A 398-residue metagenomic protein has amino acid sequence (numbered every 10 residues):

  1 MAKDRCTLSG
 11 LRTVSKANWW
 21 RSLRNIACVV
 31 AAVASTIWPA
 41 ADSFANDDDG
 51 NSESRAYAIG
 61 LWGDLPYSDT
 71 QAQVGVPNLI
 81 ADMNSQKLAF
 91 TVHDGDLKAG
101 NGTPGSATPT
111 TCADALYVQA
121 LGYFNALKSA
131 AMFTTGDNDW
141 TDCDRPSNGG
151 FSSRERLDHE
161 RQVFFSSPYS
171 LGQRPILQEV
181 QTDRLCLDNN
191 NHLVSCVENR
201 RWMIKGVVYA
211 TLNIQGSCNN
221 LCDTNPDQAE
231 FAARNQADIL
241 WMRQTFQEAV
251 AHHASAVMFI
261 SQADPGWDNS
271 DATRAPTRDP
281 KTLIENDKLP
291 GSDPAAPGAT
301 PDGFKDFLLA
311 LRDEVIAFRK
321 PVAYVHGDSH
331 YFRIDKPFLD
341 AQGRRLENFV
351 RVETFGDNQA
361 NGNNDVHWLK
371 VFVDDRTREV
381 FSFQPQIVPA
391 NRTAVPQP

Functional and structural regions predicted by a protein language model:
M1-R21: N-terminal secretory signal peptides that target proteins for export/translocation
K16, N25-I37: Bacterial N-terminal signal peptides
W38-D47, D328: Signal peptide processing junction and immediate N-terminal pro/mature segment of secreted/exported proteins
F44-D114: N-terminal active-site segment of His-dependent metallophosphoesterases
S52, A81-F90, M203, Y209-L212 (+1 more regions): His/acidic metal-ligating clusters that form di-metal
D64, G95-D96, G136-D137, Q262 (+1 more regions): Active-site glycine-centered loops adjacent to acidic/histidine catalytic or metal-binding residues that shape
G105-A237, W241, Y331-I334, F338-N358 (+1 more regions): Extended active-site neighborhood of metal-dependent phosphoesterases/phosphodiesterases
H367-P398: A short C-terminal boundary segment appended to hydrolase-like catalytic domains
